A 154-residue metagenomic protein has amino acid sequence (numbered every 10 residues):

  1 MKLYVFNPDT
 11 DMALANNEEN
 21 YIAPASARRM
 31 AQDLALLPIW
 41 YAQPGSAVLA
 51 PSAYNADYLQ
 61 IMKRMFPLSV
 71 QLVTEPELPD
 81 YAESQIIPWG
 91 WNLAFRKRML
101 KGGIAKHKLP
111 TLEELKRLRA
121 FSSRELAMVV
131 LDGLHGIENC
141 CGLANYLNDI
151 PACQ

Functional and structural regions predicted by a protein language model:
K2-W40, P44: N-terminal-proximal low-complexity accessory segments that begin disordered and transition into the first
A27-L37, Y41, L49-Q154: Conserved N-proximal alpha/beta basic substrate-recognition cap immediately N-terminal to, or forming the N-lobe
